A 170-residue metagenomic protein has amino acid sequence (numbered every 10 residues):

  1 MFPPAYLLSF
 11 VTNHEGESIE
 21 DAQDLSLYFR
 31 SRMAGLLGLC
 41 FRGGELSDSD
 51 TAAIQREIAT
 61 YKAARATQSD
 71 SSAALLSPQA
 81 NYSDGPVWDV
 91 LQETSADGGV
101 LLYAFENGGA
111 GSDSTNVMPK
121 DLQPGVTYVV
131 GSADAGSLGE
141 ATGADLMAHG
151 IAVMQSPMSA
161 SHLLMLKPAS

Functional and structural regions predicted by a protein language model:
M1-E45: Glycan-recognition surfaces
H14-I19, C40-R42, S47-D50, G98 (+2 more regions): Flexible loop/turn segments at secondary-structure boundaries
E20, D113-N116, G131: Short conserved micro-motifs at the rims of enzyme active sites and ligand-binding pockets
S31-L36, F41-P78: Aromatic- and carboxylate-lined catalytic core of secreted/periplasmic carbohydrate-active enzymes
R32, L101-L102, V130: Conserved, mostly hydrophobic/aromatic
A80-P124, L163: Carbohydrate-binding surface patches
K120-G136: Solvent-exposed beta-hairpin/edge-strand motifs
A141-S170: C-terminal beta-strand-rich structural cap/linker in extracellular carbohydrate-active enzymes
